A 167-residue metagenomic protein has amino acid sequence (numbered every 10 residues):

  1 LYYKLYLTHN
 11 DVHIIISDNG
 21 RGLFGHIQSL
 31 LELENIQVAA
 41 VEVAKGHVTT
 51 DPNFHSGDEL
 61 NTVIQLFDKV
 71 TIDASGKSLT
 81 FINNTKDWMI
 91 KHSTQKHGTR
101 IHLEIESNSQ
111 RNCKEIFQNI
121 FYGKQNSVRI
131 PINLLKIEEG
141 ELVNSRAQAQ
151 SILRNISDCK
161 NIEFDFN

Functional and structural regions predicted by a protein language model:
L1-C113: Conserved beta-strand-loop-beta-strand hairpin that lines the nucleotide-binding pocket of ATP/GTP-utilizing enzymes
I27, I116-F117, I152: Generic structural signal of hydrophobic/aromatic residues within well-ordered alpha-helices of folded domains
V63-Q65, G123-N126: Amphipathic alpha-helical surface "interface" segments used for docking/oligomerization or membrane association within
H92-S93, A149, I156: Conserved mixed alpha/beta catalytic, RNA-binding, or beta-rich assembly cores of soluble enzyme, regulatory
S109-Q110, E138-L142, E163, N167: Short acidic, S/G/P-rich loop/turn micro-motifs used as interaction or catalytic elements
C113-F121: Intracellular loop-helix junctions on the cytosolic face of multi-pass helical membrane proteins
K124-S151: STAS-typified acidic loop motif
I152, I156-N167: Short, glycine-/small-residue-enriched flexible loop/hinge segments at domain edges that mediate gating
